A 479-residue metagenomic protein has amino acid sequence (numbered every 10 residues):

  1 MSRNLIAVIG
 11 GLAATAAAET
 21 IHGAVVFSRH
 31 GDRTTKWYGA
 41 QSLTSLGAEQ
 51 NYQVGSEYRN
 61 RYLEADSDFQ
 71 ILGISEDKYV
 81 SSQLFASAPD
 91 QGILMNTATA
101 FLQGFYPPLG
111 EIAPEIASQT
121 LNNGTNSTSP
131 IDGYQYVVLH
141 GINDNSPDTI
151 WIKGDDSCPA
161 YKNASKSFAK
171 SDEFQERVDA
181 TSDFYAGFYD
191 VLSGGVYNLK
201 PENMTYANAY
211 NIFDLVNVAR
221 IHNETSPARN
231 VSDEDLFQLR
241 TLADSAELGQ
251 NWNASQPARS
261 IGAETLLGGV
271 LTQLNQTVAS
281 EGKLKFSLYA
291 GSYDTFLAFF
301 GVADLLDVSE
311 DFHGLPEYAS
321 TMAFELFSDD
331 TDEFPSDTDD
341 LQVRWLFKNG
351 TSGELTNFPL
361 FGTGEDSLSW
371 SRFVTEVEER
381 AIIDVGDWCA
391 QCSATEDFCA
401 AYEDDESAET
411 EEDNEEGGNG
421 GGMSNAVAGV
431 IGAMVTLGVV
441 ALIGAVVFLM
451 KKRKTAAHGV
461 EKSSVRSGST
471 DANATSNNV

Functional and structural regions predicted by a protein language model:
S2, I9-V26: N-terminal signal peptide
N4-L5, V447: Intrinsic disorder/low-structure terminal segments
L5-V8, S320-M322: Short beta-strand or tight-loop elements that sit immediately N-terminal to catalytic metal-binding acidic residues
E19-Q83, P89-S287, Y293-V479: Signature for phosphate-centric chemistry
